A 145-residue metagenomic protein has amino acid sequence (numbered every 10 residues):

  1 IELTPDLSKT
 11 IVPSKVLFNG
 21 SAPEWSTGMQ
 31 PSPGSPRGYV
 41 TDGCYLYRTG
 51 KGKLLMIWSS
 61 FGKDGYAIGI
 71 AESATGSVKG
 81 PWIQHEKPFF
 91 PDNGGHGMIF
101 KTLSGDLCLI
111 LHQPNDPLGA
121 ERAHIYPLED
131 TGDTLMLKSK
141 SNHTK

Functional and structural regions predicted by a protein language model:
I1-K145: Carbohydrate-active catalytic/glycan-binding domains of CAZyme proteins, especially the secreted or lumenal ectodomains
